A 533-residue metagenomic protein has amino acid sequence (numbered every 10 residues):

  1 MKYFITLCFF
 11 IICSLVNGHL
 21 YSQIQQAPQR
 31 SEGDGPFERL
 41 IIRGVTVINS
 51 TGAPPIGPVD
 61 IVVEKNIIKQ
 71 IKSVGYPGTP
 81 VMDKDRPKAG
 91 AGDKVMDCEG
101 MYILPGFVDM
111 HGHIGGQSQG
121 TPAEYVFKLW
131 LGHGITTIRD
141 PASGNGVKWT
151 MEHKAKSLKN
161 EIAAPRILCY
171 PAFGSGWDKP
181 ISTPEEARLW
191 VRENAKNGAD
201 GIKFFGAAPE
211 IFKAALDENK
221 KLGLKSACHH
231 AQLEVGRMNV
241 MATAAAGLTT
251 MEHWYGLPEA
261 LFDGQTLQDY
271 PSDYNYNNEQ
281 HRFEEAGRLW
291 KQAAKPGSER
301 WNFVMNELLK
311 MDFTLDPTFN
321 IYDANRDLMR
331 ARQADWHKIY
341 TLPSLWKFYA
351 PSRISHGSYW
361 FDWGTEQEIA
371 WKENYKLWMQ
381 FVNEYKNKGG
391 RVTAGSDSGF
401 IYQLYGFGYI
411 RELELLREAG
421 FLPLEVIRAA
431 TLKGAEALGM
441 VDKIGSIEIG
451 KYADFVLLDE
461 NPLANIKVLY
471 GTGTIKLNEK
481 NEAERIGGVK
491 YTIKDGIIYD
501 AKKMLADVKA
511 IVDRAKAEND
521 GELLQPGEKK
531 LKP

Functional and structural regions predicted by a protein language model:
T6-H19: Bacterial N-terminal signal peptides
I24-P28, E32-E38, V47, A53-L104: Histidine-rich, glycine-flanked metal-binding segment
V45, W360-A370, Y375, Q380 (+3 more regions): C-terminal helical cap
D85-E161, K179-E185, M238-A244, Q265: Metal-associated gating/positioning segment near the N- to mid-region
V126-V147, A164-G174, A195-A207, L216 (+4 more regions): Divalent metal-dependent hydrolysis catalytic cores, especially in the metallo-beta-lactamase
A172-L222, T249-T250, L261, N277-K295: Active-site gating/metal-coordination segments in enzymes
W190-D200, L257-E414, E418-A419, A515 (+1 more regions): Active-site neighborhoods of metal-dependent hydrolases
Y452-D507: C-terminal cap of metal-dependent C-N hydrolases
